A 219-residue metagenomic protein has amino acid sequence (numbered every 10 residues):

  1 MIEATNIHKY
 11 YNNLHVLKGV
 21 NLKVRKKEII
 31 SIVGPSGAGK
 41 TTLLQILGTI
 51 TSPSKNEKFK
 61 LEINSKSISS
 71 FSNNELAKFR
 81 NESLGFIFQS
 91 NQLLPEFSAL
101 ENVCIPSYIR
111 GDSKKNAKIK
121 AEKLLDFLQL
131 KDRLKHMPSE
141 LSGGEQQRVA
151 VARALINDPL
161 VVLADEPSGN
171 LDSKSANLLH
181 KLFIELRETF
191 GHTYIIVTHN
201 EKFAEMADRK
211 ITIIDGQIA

Functional and structural regions predicted by a protein language model:
V33-P35: The feature captures the beta-strand-to-loop junction immediately N-terminal to the Walker
G48: Helix-to-loop junction immediately C-terminal to a conserved catalytic motif
F97-P106: Short coil-to-helix segment of the ABC ATPase nucleotide-binding domain corresponding to the Q-loop/switch region
M137-Q147: Conserved ABC ATPase signature
I156-L160: A short, proline-enriched helix->beta-strand linker immediately N-terminal to the Walker B motif in ABC-type P-loop
V162-D165: Catalytic Walker B motif of ABC-type/P-loop ATPase nucleotide-binding domains
